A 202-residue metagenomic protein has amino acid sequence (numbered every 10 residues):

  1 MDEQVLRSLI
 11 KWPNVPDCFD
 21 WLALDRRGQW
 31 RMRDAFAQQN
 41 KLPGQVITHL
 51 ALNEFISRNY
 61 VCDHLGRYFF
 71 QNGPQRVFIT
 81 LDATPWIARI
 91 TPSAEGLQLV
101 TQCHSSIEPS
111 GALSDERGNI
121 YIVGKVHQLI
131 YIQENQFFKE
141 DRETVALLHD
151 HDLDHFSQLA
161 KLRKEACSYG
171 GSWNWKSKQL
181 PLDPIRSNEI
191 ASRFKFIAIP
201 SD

Functional and structural regions predicted by a protein language model:
M1-E54: Long alpha-helical, hydrophobic tracts
D20, Y68, S110-G111: Residue-level detector of beta-strand structural context in well-folded domains
R27, A35, G73, L81-A83 (+2 more regions): Surface loops and adjacent helix of pleckstrin homology
R31-M32, F69-Q71, L99, N119-G124: Generic recognition of long tandem-repeat/solenoid scaffolds
M32, N40-P85: Short, well-structured hydrophobic secondary-structure segments
R76-A88, E95, I130, F137-E140: Charge-rich alpha-helical segments
T84-E116: Surface-exposed beta-loop interaction hotspot
I107-P109, L113-D202: Glycine-rich, aromatic-bearing surface loops/beta-hairpins
